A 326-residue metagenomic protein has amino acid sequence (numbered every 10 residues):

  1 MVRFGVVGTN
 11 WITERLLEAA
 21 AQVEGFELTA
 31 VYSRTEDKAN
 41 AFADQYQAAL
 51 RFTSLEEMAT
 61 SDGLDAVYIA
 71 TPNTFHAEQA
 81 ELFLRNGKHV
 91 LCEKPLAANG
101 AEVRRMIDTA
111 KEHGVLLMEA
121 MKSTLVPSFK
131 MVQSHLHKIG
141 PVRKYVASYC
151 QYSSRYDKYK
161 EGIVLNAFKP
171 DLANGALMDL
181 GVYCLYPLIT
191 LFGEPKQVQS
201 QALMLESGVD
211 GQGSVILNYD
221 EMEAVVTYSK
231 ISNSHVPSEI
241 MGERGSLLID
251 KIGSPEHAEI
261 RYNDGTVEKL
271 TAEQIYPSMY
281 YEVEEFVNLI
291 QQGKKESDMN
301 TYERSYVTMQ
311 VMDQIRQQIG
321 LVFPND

Functional and structural regions predicted by a protein language model:
M1-Y46, N325-D326: N-terminal Rossmann-like dinucleotide-binding module
Y46-T109: Beta-loop-alpha module in the N-terminal Rossmann-like domain of NAD(P)-dependent dehydrogenases, especially those
F52, C92, L117-E119, I249: Hydrophobic residues in well-ordered beta-strands that form the structural core
E57, A66-Y68, R104, E285-D326: C-terminal helix-rich "cap/oligomerization" subdomain common to oxidoreductases
R104-S123, V142-K144: Rossmann-fold dehydrogenase core element
V126-E194: Predominantly a Rossmann-like dinucleotide-binding segment in NAD(P)-dependent oxidoreductases
C184-P255, F286-L289: Contiguous beta-strand/loop segments that form the cofactor/metal-binding neighborhood of enzyme cores
E273-E284, N300: Active-site loop of classical SDR/Rossmann-like NAD(P)-dependent oxidoreductases, centered on the catalytic Tyr-X3-Lys
